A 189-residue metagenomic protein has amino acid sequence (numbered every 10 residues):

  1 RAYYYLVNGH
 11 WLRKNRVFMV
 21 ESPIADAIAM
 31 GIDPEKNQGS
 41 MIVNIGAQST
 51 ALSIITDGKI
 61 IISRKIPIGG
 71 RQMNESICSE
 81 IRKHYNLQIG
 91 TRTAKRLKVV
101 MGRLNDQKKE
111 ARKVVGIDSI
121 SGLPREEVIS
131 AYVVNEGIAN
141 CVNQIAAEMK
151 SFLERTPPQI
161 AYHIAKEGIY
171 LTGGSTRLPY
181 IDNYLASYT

Functional and structural regions predicted by a protein language model:
R1-I45, I55-I169, T176-T189: Nucleotide/phosphate-binding catalytic cleft detector across ATP-hydrolyzing and phosphate-transferring enzymes
A47-S49: Short acidic, Gly/Ser-rich segments with clustered Asp/Glu that frequently serve as metal-coordination loops in enzyme
A51-S53: A structural feature that tracks compact, well-ordered secondary-structure segments with a strong bias toward
